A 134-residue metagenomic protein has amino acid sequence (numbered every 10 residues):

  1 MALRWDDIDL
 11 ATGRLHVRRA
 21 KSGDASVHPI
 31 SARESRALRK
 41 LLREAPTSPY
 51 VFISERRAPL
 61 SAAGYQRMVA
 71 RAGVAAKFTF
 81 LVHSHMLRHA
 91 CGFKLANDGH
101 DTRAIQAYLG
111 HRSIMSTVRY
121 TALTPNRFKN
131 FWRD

Functional and structural regions predicted by a protein language model:
M1-K40, M115: Conserved tyrosine-mediated DNA breakage-rejoining catalytic core shared by Y-recombinases
R4, V51, V82-H83, C91: Conserved structural locus in ABC ATPase nucleotide-binding domains
W5, S31, S35, Y65 (+2 more regions): ATP/adenylate-binding site constellation spanning eukaryotic-like Ser/Thr protein kinases, ABC-transporter
L15-H16, F80-V82: A short linear hydrophobic-aromatic micro-motif
R19, L109, I114-D134: Catalytic-site neighborhood detector that most strongly recognizes the C-terminal catalytic loop/helix of tyrosine
S31-T79: Active-site/catalytic core of tyrosine-dependent DNA strand-transfer enzymes
V74, R88-R112, R119: C-terminal catalytic core of tyrosine-transesterase DNA break-rejoin enzymes
L81-H85, Y120: Catalytic tyrosine of NAD(P)H-dependent dehydrogenase/reductases that use a Tyr as the general acid/base
